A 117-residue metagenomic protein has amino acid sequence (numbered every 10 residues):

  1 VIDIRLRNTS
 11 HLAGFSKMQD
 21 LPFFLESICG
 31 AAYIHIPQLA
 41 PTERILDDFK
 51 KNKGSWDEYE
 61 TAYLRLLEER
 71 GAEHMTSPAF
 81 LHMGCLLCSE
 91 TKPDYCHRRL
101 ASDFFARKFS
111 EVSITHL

Functional and structural regions predicted by a protein language model:
V1-L117: Residues lining hydrophobic/aromatic ligand-binding pockets adjacent to catalytic sites
